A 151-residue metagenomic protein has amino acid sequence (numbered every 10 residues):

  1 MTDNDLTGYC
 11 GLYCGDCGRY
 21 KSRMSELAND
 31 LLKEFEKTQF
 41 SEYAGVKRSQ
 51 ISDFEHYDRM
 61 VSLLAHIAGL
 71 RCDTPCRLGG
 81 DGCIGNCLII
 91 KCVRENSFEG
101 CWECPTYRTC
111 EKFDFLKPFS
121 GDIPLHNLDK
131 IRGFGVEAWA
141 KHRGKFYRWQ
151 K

Functional and structural regions predicted by a protein language model:
M1-K151: Cysteine-centered metal-binding/redox modules
